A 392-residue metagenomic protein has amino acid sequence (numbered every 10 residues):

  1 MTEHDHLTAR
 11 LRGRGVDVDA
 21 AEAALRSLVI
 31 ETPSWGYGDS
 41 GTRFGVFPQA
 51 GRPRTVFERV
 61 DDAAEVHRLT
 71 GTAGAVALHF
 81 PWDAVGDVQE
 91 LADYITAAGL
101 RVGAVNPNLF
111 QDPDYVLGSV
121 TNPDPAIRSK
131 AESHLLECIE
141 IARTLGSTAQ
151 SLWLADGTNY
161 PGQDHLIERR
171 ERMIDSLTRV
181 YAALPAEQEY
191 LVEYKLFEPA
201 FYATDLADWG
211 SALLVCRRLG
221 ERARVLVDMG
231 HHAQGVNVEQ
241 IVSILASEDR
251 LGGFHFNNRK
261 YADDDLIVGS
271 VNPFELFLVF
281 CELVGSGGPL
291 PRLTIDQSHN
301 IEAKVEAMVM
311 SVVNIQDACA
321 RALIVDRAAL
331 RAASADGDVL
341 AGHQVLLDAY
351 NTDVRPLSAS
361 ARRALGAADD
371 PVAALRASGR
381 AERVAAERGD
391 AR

Functional and structural regions predicted by a protein language model:
M1-G36, G45-F47, A64, T148 (+5 more regions): Histidine-acidic metal/acid-base catalytic patches
R10-A24, R101-V102, D114-G220, V345-D348: Active-site acidic/histidine proton-transfer and metal-coordination neighborhood in alpha/beta enzyme cores
A23-T32, G36, Q49-W82: Catalytic domains of carbohydrate-active enzymes, especially glycoside hydrolases
S27-F47, N108-N122, L154-Y160: N-terminal small/glycine-rich loop or linker at the start of catalytic domains across soluble metabolic enzymes
S27-Y37, F80-F110: Glycine-rich, aromatic-flanked loop segments that form ligand/cofactor-binding clefts across common enzyme folds
W35-Y37, H79-D83, P107-D112, A155-G157 (+4 more regions): Active-site beta-loop-alpha junctions enriched in small/polar residues
Q49-V66, E132-E140, G235-I244: Short, acidic/polar
A75-A77, A104, S151, H255: Conserved beta-strand positions in the central sheet of alpha/beta enzyme cores
